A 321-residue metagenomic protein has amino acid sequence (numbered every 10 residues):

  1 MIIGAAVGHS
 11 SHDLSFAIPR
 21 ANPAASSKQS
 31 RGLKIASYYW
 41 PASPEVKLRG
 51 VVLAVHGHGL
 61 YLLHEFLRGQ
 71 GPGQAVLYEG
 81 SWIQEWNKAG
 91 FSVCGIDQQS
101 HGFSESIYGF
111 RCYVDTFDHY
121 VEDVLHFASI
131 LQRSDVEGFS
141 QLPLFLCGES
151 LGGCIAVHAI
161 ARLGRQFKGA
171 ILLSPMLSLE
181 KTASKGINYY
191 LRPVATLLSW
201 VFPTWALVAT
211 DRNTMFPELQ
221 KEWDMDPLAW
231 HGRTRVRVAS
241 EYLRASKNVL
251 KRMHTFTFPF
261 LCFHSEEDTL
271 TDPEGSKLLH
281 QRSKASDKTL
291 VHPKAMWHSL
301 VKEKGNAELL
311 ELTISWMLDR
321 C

Functional and structural regions predicted by a protein language model:
I2-K47: N-terminal cap/lid segment of alpha/beta-hydrolase-fold proteins
A42-D97, E105-I107: Short, surface-exposed "cap/lid" segments of acyl-processing enzymes
Y113-S134: Alpha/beta-hydrolase active-site loop
F145-T234: Alpha/beta-hydrolase-fold enzymes
F256, C262-H264, D268: Short beta-strand/loop motif that positions the catalytic acidic residue of the alpha/beta-hydrolase fold
F258, D272-Q281: Short alpha-helix in the alpha/beta-hydrolase fold that links the catalytic acid
E267-T271, S299: Acidic catalytic loop of the alpha/beta-hydrolase fold
V291-C321: Catalytic active-site module of serine/aspartate enzymes centered on a nucleophile-bearing elbow/loop
